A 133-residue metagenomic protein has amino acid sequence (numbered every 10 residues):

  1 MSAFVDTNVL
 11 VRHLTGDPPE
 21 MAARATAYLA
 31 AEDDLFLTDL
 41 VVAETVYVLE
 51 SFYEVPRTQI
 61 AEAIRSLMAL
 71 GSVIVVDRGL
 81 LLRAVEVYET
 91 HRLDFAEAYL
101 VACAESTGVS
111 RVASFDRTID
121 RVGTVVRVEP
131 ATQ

Functional and structural regions predicted by a protein language model:
M1, V101-Q133: Acidic, PIN/NYN-like endoribonuclease modules and their adjacent C-terminal/linker elements
M1-L37, F52-Q59, A131-Q133: Short, well-structured N-terminal submotif of metal-dependent ribonuclease cores
R12-L14, V48, V122: Residues that scaffold the ATP/ADP-binding catalytic core of kinase and kinase-like folds
V42, E50, E54-M68: Glycine/small-residue-rich phosphate/adenosyl-binding loop
S72-R111: Active-site neighborhoods of divalent-metal-dependent phosphate/nucleic-acid chemistry enzymes
